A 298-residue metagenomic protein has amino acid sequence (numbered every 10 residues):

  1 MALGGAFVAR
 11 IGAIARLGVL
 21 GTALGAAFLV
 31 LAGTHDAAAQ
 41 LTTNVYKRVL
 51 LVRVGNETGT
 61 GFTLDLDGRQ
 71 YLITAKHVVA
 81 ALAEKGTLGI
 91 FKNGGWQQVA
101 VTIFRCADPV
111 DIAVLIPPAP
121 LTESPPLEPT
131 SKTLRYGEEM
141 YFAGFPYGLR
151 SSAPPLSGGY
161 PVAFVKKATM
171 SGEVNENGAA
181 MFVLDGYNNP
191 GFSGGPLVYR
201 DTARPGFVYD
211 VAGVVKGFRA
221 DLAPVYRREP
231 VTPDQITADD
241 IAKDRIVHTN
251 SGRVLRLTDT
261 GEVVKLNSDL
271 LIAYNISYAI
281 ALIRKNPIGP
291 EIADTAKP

Functional and structural regions predicted by a protein language model:
A6, A15-A32: Bacterial N-terminal signal peptides
L29-L66, D294-P298: Protease-domain processing segments flanking chymotrypsin-fold serine proteases, especially trypsin-like
N44-V49, N56-G59, D67-R69, I73 (+4 more regions): Extracytoplasmic
L50-V52, E84-G94, M140-A143, V198: Short conserved beta-strand and strand-loop elements enriched in small hydrophobics with frequent Asp/Gly
R53-E57, K92-Q97, Y160-K167: Short coil-to-beta-strand transition motifs
T58, L66-D108: Catalytic-histidine neighborhood of serine endopeptidases, predominantly the chymotrypsin-like S1/PA family
E123-G194, V198-A203, F207-V208, A212-R227: Flexible, gly/ser-rich surface segments that form the specificity/activation loops bordering the active-site cleft
D210-P298: C-terminal cap/linker of serine protease catalytic domains
